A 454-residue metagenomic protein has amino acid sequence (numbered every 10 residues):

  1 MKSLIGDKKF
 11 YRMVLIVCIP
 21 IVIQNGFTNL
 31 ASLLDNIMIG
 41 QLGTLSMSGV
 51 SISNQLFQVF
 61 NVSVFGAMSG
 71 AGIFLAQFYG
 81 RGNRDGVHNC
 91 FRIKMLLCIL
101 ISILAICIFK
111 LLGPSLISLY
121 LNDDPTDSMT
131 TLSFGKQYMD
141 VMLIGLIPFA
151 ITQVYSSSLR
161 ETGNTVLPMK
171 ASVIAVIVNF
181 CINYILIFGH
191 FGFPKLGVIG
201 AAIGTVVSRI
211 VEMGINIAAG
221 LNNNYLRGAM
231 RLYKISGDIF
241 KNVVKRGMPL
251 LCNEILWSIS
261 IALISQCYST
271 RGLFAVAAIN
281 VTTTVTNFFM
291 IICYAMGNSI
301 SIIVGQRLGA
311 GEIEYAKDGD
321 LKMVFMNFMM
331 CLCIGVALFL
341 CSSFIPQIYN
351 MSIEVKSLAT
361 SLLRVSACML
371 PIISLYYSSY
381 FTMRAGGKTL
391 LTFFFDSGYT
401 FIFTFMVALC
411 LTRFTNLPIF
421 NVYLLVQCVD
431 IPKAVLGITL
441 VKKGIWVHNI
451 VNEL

Functional and structural regions predicted by a protein language model:
M1-C18, L75-G145, P194-M248, V304-M369 (+1 more regions): Short alpha-helical transmembrane segments in multi-pass integral membrane proteins
I5-I37, Q41-L42, Q58-G70, F74 (+6 more regions): N-terminal transmembrane alpha-helices
I16-D35, V141, A175, S208-E212 (+4 more regions): Transmembrane helical elements of multi-pass membrane transporters/channels
I21, N25, N36-I37, N54 (+17 more regions): Transmembrane alpha-helix boundary and packing residues in multipass membrane permease domains and related
V22, G26, L30, L34 (+18 more regions): Generic alpha-helical transmembrane segments of integral inner-membrane proteins, especially permease/transport modules
G26, L30-S48, I117-M129, I185-L196 (+4 more regions): Helix-terminus/linker motif at the lipid-water interface of multi-pass membrane proteins
M47-C107, F149-P168, S265, V276-S342 (+1 more regions): Small-residue-rich hydrophobic transmembrane alpha-helices
M68, M142-R160, P168-V176, A201-I217 (+5 more regions): Short runs within selected transmembrane alpha-helices of multi-pass transporters and secretion channels
